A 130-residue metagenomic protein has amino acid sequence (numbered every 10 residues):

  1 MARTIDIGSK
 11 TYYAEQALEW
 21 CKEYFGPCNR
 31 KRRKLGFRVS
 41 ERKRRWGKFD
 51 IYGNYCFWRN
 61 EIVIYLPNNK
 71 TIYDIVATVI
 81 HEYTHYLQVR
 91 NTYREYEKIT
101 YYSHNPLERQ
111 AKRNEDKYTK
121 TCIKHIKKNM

Functional and structural regions predicted by a protein language model:
M1-I5: Acidic/histidine-rich, surface-exposed loop or edge segments in extracytoplasmic proteins
S9-R32: Zn2+-dependent metallopeptidase catalytic core
K10-L18, I80, H104-E108, K112: A structural signal for well-ordered alpha-helical scaffolds and beta->alpha junctions
R33-S40: General small-molecule cofactor/ligand-binding pocket signal
S40-Y73, R90: Active-site scaffold of zinc-dependent metalloenzymes
Y73-A77, V89-K117, K124-K127: Post-HEXXH active-site segment of zinc metalloproteases
I80-Q88: Short active-site segment of divalent metal-dependent hydrolases/proteases that encodes the spacing between
